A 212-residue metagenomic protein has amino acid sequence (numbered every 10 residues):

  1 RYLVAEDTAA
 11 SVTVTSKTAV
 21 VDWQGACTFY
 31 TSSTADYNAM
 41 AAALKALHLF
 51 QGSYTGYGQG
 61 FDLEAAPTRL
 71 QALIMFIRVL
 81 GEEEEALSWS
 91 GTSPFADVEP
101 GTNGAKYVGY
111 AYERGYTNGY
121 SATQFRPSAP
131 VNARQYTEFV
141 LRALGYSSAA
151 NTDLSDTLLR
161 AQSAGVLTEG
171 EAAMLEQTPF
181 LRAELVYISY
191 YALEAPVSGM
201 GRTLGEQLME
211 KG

Functional and structural regions predicted by a protein language model:
R1-Q24: Solvent-exposed beta-strand/loop surfaces, strongest in extracytoplasmic domains of secreted and cell-surface proteins
A19-A42, F50-A105, R114-R134, V140-P179 (+1 more regions): Feature responds to low-complexity, polar/acidic, surface-exposed segments characteristic of secreted/exported proteins
I188-Y190: Flexible glycine-rich surface loops and low-complexity tracts that mediate binding to linear polymers
